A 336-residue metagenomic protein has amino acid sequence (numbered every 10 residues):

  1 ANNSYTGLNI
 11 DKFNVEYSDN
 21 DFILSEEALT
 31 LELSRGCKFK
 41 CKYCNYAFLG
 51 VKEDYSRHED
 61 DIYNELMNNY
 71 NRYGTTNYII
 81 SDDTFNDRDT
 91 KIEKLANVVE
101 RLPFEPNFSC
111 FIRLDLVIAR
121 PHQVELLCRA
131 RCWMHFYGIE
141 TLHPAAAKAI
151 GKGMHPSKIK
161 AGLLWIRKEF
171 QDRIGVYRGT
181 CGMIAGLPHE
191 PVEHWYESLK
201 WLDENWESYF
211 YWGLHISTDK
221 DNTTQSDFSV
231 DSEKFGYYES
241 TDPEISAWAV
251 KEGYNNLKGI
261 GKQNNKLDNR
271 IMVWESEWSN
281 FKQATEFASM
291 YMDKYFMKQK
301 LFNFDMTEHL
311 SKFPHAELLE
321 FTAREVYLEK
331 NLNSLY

Functional and structural regions predicted by a protein language model:
A1-S4: Glycine-rich beta-alpha loop elements in corrinoid/cobalamin-binding modules across cobalamin-dependent enzymes
T6-G175, A185, K200: Radical SAM [4Fe-4S] cluster-binding motif and immediate context
F39, D89-T90, A145-I150, G179 (+2 more regions): Flexible glycine/acidic-rich beta-alpha junction loops that bind and position SAM and/or redox cofactors in anaerobic
S56-E59, D89, V192, W278-K282: Generic detection of long, well-ordered alpha-helical segments
Y70, V99, I112, A130 (+7 more regions): Generic low-complexity, intrinsically disordered sequence content enriched in small uncharged/hydrophobic residues
Q123-R131, K158-W165, P188-E193, K220-F235 (+1 more regions): Short secondary-structure transition/capping segments
W195-S198: Short alpha-helix in the alpha/beta-hydrolase fold that links the catalytic acid
F235-Y336: Radical SAM enzyme core and accessory elements
